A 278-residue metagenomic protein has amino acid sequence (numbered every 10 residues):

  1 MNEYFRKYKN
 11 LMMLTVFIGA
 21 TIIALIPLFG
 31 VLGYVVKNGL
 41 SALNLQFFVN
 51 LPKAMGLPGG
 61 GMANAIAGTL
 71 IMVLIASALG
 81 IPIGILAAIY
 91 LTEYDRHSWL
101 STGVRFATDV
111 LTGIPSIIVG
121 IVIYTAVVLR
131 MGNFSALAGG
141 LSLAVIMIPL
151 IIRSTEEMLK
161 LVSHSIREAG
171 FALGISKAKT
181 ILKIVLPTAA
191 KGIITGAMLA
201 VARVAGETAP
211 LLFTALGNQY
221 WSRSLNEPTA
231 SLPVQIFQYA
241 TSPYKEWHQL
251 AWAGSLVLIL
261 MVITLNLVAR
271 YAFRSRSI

Functional and structural regions predicted by a protein language model:
M1-T15, G19, Y34-A76, Q238-Q249: Periplasmic/extracellular loop-to-transmembrane helix junction in inner-membrane transport proteins
M12-T15, L91, E156-K160, M198 (+1 more regions): C-terminal transmembrane helix and the adjacent membrane-cytosol boundary/short C-terminal tail of inner/organellar
M55-G56, G60, L211-I259: Interhelical loop and adjacent transmembrane-helix boundary motif in polytopic membrane transport permeases
A67, I71-L79, I83, A87 (+4 more regions): Hydrophobic alpha-helical transmembrane segments of multipass integral membrane proteins, especially permease/channel
A67-M72, T108-T112, K160, A178 (+4 more regions): Alpha-helical transmembrane segments of multi-pass membrane proteins
A76-T108, A269-R274: Transmembrane-helix boundary motif in ABC transporter permease subunits
S77, I85-S98, F134-V185, G196-A200 (+1 more regions): Membrane-cytosol interface at the C-terminal ends of specific transmembrane alpha-helices in multi-pass membrane
D109-V145: Generic hydrophobic transmembrane alpha-helix motif, especially the helices
